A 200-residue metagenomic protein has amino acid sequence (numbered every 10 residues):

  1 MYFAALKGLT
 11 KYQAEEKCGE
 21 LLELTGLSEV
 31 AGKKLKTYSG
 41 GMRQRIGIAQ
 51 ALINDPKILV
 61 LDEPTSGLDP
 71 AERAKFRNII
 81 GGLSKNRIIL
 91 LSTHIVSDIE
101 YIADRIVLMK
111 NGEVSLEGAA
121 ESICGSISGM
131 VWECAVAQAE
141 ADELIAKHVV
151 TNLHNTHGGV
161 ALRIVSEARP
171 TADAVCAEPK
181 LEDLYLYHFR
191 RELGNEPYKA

Functional and structural regions predicted by a protein language model:
M1, A5, Y12-V30: Conserved ABC ATPase "signature" region
K34-Y38: Conserved ABC ATPase signature
I48: Hydrophobic anchor residue at the start of the ABC signature
I53-K57, N86: A short, proline-enriched helix->beta-strand linker immediately N-terminal to the Walker B motif in ABC-type P-loop
L59-E63: Catalytic Walker B motif of ABC-type/P-loop ATPase nucleotide-binding domains
T65-S66, V96: Short loop immediately C-terminal to the Walker-B catalytic DE motif in ABC-type ATPase nucleotide-binding domains
F76-R163: ABC transporter nucleotide-binding domain
N152-A200: C-terminal coupling/interaction segments
